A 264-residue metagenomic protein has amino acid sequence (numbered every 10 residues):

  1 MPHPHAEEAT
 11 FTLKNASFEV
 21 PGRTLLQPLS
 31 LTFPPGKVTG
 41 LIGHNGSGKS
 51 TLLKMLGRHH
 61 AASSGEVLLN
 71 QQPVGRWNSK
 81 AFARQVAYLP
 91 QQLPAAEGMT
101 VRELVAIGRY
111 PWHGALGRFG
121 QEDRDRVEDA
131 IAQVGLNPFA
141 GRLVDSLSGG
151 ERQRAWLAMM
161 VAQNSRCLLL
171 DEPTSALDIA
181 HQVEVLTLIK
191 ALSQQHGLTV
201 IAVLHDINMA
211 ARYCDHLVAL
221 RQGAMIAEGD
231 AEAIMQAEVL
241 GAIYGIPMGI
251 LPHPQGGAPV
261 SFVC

Functional and structural regions predicted by a protein language model:
I42-H44: The feature captures the beta-strand-to-loop junction immediately N-terminal to the Walker
G57: Helix-to-loop junction immediately C-terminal to a conserved catalytic motif
G65-P73, F82: Conserved ABC transporter NBD signature motif
A106, Q121-F139, N164: Conserved ABC ATPase "signature" region
R118, L143-L147, E151: Conserved ABC ATPase signature
L168-E172: Catalytic Walker B motif of ABC-type/P-loop ATPase nucleotide-binding domains
